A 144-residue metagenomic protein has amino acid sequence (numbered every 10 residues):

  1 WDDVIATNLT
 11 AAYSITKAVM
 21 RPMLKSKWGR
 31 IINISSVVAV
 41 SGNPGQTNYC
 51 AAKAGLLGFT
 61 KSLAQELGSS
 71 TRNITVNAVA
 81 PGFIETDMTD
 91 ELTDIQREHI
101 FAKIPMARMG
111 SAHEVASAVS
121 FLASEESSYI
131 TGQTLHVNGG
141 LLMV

Functional and structural regions predicted by a protein language model:
W1-I5, I31, T89, I100: Substrate-binding pocket helix/loop in short-chain dehydrogenase/reductase
T16, A52, T60: Active-site helix of classical SDR
R21, Q65-S69, S128: Alpha-helical segment proximal to the catalytic Tyr-Lys
S36: Residue(s) in the substrate-gating loop at a strand-loop-helix junction that position the organic substrate next
S41, S120, T131-V144: Short C-terminal tail/terminal secondary-structure segment of NAD(P)H-dependent dehydrogenase/reductase domains
S41-T47, A107, E125: Active-site loop immediately N-terminal to the catalytic Tyr-X3-Lys motif of short-chain dehydrogenase/reductase
I104-V115, E126: A conserved structural motif in NAD(P)-dependent oxidoreductases
